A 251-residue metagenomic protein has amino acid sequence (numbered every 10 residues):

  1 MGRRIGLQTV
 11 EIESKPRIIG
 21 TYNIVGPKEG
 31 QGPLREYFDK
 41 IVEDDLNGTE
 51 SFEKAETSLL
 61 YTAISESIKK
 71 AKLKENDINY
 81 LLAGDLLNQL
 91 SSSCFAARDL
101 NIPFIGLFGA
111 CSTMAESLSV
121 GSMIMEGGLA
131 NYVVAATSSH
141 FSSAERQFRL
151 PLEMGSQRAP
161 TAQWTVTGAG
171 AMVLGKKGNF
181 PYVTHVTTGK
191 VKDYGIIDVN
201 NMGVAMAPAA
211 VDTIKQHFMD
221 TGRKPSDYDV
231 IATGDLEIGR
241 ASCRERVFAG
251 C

Functional and structural regions predicted by a protein language model:
M1-S51, P151-K215, D220-R223: Condensing-enzyme catalytic core mediating Claisen C-C bond formation in acyl metabolism
I18, F52-C111, D227-S242: Conserved beta-ketoacyl condensing-enzyme motif
I24, A83-Q89, S139-H140, N179: Short glycine-enriched loops at secondary-structure junctions
L34-Y37, S93-P103, M125-G127, F148-Q157: A glycine- and small-aliphatic-rich helix-loop capping segment at beta-alpha/alpha-beta transitions that lines
E56-K72, V120, A205-D220: Short, well-ordered amphipathic alpha-helical segments that serve as non-catalytic structural scaffolds within diverse
T62, K70-Y80, G127-T137, F180-P181 (+1 more regions): Structural signature of cysteine-dependent C-C bond-forming condensing enzymes
L107-A135, L174: Active-site-proximal alpha-helical scaffold in enzymes
E245-C251: Positively charged, low-complexity/disordered segments
